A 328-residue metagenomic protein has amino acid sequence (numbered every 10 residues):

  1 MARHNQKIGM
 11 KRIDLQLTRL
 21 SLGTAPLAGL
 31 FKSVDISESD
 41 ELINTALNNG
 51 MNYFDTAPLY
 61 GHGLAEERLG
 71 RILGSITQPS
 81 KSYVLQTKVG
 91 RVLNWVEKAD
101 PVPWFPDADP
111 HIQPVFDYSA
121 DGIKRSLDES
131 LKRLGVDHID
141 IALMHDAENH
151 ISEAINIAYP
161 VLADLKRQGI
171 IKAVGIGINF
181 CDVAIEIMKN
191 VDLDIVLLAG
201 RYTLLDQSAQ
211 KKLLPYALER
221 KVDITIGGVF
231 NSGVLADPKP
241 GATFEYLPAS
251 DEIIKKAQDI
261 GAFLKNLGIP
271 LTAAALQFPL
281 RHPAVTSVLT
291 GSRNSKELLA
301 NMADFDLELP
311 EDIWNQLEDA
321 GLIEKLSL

Functional and structural regions predicted by a protein language model:
M1-V84, L93: N-terminal binding-site loop/beta-alpha segment at the start of enzyme catalytic domains that lines or forms
R3-K7, E38, A147-L328: Beta/alpha (TIM)-barrel catalytic core signal, keyed to glycine-rich beta->alpha loops juxtaposed to Asp/Glu that bind
R12-L30, K88-P114, L143: N-terminal small/glycine-rich loop or linker at the start of catalytic domains across soluble metabolic enzymes
Q16-L20, G50-N52, P79-Y83, V136-D140 (+4 more regions): Short, well-ordered coil/turn segments that N-cap beta-strands
S33-A46, S119-R133, N179-E186: Short, acidic/polar
E66-S75, E97-A99, L127, L131 (+3 more regions): Distinct, well-ordered alpha-helical segments
A108-D121, Y246-I253: A short acidic, glycine-rich active-site loop that binds or catalyzes chemistry on phosphate/adenosine moieties
G122-A142, D164-Q168, K265: CE4/NodB-like, metal-dependent polysaccharide N-deacetylase domain that modifies extracellular/periplasmic N-acetylated
